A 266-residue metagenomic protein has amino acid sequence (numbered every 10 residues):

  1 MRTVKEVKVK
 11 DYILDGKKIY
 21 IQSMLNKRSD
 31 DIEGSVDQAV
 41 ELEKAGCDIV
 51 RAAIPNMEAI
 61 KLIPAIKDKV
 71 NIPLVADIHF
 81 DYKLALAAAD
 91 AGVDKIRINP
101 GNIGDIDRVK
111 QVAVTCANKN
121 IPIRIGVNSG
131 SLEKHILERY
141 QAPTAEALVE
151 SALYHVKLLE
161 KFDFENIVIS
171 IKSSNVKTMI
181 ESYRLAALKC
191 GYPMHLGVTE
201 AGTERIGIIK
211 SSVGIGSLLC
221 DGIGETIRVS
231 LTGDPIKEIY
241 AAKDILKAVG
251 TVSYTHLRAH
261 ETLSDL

Functional and structural regions predicted by a protein language model:
K8-K27, L62-P64, R124-Y140: N-terminal small/glycine-rich loop or linker at the start of catalytic domains across soluble metabolic enzymes
I19-E33, V75-I78, E138-A147, G202-G207: Active-site mouth loops of central-metabolism enzymes
I21, D77, I125, I169 (+1 more regions): Conserved, mostly hydrophobic/aromatic
A45-A65, P100-I103, S170-S173: Glycine-rich, proline-tolerant flexible connector loops at the mouths of alpha/beta enzymes
A59-A76, V112-N120, A186-G191: Alpha-helix-loop-beta-strand connector modules within alpha/beta enzyme cores
G104-F162: Conserved anion-binding
L137-Y254: Catalytic alpha/beta core domains of metabolic enzymes, predominantly
T255-T262: Conserved small/polar residues in nucleotide/adenosyl-binding loops
